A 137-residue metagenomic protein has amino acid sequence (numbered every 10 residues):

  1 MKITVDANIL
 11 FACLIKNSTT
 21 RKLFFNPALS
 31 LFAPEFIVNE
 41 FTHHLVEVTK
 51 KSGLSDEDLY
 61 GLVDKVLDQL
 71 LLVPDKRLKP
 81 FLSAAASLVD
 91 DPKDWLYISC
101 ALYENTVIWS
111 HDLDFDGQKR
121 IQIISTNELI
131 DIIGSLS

Functional and structural regions predicted by a protein language model:
M1-A33: Short, well-structured N-terminal submotif of metal-dependent ribonuclease cores
I9-L10, I37, L96, D114-F115: Alpha-helix capping/helix-boundary segments
L14-I15, F41-H43, Q118-R120: Short glycine-/acidic-enriched loop or helix-start segments at secondary-structure transitions that form or flank
N17-T20, F25, L45-E47, Q122-S125: Short, glycine/charged-enriched secondary-structure capping and boundary segments
N26-A28, E35-A84: PIN-domain endoribonuclease scaffold, especially VapC-family toxins
L71-V107, L113: Active-site neighborhoods of divalent-metal-dependent phosphate/nucleic-acid chemistry enzymes
L102-S137: Acidic, PIN/NYN-like endoribonuclease modules and their adjacent C-terminal/linker elements
